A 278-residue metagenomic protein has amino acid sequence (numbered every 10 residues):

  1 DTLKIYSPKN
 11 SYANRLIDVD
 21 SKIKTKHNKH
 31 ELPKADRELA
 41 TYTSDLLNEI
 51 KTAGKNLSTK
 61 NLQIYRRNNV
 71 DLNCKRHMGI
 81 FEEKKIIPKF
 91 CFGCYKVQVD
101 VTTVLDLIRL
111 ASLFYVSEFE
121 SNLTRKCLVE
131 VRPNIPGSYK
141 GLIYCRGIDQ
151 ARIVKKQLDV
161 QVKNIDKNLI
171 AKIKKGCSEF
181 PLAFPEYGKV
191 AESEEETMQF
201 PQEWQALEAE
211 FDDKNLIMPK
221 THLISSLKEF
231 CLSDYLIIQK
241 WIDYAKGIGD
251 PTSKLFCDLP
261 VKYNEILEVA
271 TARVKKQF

Functional and structural regions predicted by a protein language model:
D1-L113, L123-L128, S193, P201-F278: Charge-rich, low-complexity segments
K85, N134, Y139, D149 (+1 more regions): Conserved ATP-binding subdomain of kinase catalytic cores across diverse folds
Y95-D100, G137-R146: Short cationic amphipathic helices and targeting signals
T103-V104, C145-R152: Helix N-cap motif at beta-to-alpha junctions
L110-Y115, I153-D166: Short amphipathic alpha-helices in soluble, non-transmembrane regions that often serve as interface/regulatory elements
V116-E120, N134: Glycosyltransferases that elongate glycans
C127-V131, R146: Short acidic, glycine/proline-enriched loop segments that cap or flank alpha-helices
V131-S138, N168-E196: Short proline/glycine- and acidic-rich turn/helix-capping motifs at secondary-structure junctions
